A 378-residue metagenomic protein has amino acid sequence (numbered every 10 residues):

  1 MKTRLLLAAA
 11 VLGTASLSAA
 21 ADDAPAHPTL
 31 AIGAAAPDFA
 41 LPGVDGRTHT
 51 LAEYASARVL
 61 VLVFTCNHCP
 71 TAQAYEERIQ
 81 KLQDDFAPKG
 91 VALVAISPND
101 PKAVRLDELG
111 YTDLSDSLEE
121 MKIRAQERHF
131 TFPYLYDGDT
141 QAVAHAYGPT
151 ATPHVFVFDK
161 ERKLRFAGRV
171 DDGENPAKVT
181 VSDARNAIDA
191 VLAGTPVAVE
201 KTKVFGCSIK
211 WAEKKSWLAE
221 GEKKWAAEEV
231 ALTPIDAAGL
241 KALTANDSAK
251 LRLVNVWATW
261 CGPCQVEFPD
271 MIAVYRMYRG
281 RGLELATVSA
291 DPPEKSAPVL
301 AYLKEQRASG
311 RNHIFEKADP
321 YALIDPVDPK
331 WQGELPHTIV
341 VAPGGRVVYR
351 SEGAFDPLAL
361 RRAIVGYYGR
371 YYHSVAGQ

Functional and structural regions predicted by a protein language model:
L7-S16: Bacterial N-terminal signal peptides
F39-L60, L232-R252, I272-Y278, I324: A short beta-strand-turn-helix
L41-D85: N-terminal, post-signal-peptide region of Sec/Tat-exported proteins
R58-L60, T65-H68, K250-R252, W257-W260 (+2 more regions): Short pre-active-site segment immediately N-terminal to redox-active cysteine/selenocysteine motifs in thiol-based
C66-R78, V256-A273: Conserved redox-active cysteine motifs that mediate thiol-disulfide chemistry, especially di-cysteine Cys-X(1-2)-Cys
G90-S115, F130-T140, G282-S296, A308-D319: Thiol-based oxidoreductase modules, predominantly thioredoxin-like and allied folds used for disulfide exchange
D113-T152, F156-V157, L164-R165, L300-L335: Short, internal strand/loop/helix patches that form the active-site neighborhood or redox-interaction surface
V157-I235, E334-Q378: Thiol-/selenol-based redox modules, centered on thioredoxin-like and closely related oxidoreductase domains
